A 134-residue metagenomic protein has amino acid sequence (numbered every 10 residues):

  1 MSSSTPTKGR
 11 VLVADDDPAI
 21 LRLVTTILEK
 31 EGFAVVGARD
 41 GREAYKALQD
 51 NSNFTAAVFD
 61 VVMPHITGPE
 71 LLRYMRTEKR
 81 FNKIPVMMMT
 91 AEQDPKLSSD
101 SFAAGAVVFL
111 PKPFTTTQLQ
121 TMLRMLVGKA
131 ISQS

Functional and structural regions predicted by a protein language model:
R22-K30: Charged docking surfaces used in two-component/phosphorelay signaling
G37-A56: Acidic, metal-coordinating helix/loop segments flanking the phosphotransfer/catalytic sites of two-component signaling
M63: Receiver (REC) domain active-site loop signature in two-component systems and cognate sites in sensor histidine kinases
V107: Short, glycine/charged-rich "phosphate-handling" switch motifs in NTP-dependent and phosphotransfer domains
F114-L123: C-terminal output helix
